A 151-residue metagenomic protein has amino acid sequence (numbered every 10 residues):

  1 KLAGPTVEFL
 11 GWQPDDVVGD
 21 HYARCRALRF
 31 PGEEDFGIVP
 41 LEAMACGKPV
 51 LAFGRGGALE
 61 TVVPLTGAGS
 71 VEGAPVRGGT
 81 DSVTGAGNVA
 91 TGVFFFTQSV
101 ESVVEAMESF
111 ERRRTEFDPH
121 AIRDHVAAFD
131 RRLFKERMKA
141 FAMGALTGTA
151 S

Functional and structural regions predicted by a protein language model:
K1-Q13, D20: Nucleotide-activated donor-binding/catalytic signature segment of Leloir-type glycosyltransferases, i.e., the conserved
D20-C25, M138: Short alpha-helical donor nucleotide-sugar binding micro-motif in glycosyltransferases
A23-D35, K48: Acidic donor-binding loop of glycosyltransferase active sites
G37-P40, A58: Short glycine/serine-rich donor-binding loops of glycosyltransferases
A43: Donor-sugar nucleotide-binding helix/loop cap in glycosyltransferases
P49-F53, V62-V63: Short hydrophobic beta-strand element within catalytic cores of glycosyltransferases and related nucleotide-activated
L59-S109: Change "using UDP/GDP/dTDP sugars" to "using nucleotide sugars
Q98-E101, R114-A142: A charged, aromatic-enriched C-terminal amphipathic alpha-helix characteristic of glycosyltransferases across folds
